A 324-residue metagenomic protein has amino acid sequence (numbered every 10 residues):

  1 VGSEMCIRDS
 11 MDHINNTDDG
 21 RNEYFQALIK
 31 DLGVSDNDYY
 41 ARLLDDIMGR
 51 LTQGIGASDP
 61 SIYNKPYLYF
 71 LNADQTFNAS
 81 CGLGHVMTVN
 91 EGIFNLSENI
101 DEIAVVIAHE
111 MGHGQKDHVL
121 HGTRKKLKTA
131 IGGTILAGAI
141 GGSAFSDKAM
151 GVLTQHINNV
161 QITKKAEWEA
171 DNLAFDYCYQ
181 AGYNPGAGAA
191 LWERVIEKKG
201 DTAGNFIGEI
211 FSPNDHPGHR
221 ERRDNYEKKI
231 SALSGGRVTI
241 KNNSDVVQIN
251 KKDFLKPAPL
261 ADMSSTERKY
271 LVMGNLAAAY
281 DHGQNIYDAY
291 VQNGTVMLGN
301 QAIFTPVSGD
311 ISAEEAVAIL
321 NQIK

Functional and structural regions predicted by a protein language model:
V1-I7: Short, small-residue-biased leader/transition segments that mark boundaries at the very start of proteins
M11-H13, K30, V34, K164 (+3 more regions): Extracytoplasmic and endomembrane cell-envelope/extracellular-matrix remodeling and assembly machinery
N15-S61, A144-N205: Short helix/loop segments within enzyme catalytic domains that coordinate or immediately flank catalytic cofactors
Y69-H85: Catalytic zinc-binding patch centered on the HExxH motif and its immediate surroundings that defines zinc-dependent
T88-V105, V160-I162: Short pre-active-site segment immediately N-terminal to the catalytic Zn-binding motif
T88-V89, E102-E110, L127, I131 (+1 more regions): Short alpha-helical catalytic segment bearing the HExxH-like zincin motif of zinc-dependent metalloproteases
I93-F94, E98-E102, M111-K128: Catalytic Zn2+-binding segment of zinc metalloproteases
H118-V152, W192: Post-HEXXH active-site segment of zinc metalloproteases
